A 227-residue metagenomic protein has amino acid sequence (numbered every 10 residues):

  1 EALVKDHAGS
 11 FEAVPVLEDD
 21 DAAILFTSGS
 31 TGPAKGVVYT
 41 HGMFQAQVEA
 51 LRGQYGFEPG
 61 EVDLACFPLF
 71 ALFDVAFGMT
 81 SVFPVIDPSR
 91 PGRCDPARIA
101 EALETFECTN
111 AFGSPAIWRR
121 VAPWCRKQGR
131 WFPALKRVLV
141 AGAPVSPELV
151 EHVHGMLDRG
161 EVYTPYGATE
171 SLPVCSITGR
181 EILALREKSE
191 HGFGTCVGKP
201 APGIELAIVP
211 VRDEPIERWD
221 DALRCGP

Functional and structural regions predicted by a protein language model:
E1-A2, K35-V38, T80-P91, Y163: Short beta-strand->loop structural element characteristic of the AMP-binding/adenylate-forming
E1-A2, M79, C108-F112, A122-G192 (+2 more regions): Gly/Ser/Thr-rich phosphate-binding loop
L3-G9, V37-E58: Conserved structural elements of the adenylate-forming
K5-F26, P33, G56-V62: Conserved pre-ATP/AMP-binding loop-to-beta segment of ANL
P15, A22-E49, T80: Conserved AMP-binding A3 loop
P15-V16, F193-P200, C225-P227: Short Gly/Pro-enriched turn/cap motifs at secondary-structure boundaries
Q45-V62, F67-T109, W124: Conserved AMP-binding/adenylation subdomain of ANL enzymes
G203-P227: Conserved beta-loop-beta connector loops within the AMP-binding
